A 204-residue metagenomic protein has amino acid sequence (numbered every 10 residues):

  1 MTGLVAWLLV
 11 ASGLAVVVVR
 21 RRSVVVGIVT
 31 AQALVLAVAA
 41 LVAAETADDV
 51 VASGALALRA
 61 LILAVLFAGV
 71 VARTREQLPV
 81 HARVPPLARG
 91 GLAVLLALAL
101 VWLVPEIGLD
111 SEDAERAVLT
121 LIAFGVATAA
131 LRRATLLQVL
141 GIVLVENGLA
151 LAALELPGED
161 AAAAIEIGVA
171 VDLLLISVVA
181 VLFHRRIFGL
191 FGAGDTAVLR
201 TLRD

Functional and structural regions predicted by a protein language model:
M1-D204: Alpha-helical transmembrane segments of multi-pass membrane proteins predominantly involved in bioenergetics
